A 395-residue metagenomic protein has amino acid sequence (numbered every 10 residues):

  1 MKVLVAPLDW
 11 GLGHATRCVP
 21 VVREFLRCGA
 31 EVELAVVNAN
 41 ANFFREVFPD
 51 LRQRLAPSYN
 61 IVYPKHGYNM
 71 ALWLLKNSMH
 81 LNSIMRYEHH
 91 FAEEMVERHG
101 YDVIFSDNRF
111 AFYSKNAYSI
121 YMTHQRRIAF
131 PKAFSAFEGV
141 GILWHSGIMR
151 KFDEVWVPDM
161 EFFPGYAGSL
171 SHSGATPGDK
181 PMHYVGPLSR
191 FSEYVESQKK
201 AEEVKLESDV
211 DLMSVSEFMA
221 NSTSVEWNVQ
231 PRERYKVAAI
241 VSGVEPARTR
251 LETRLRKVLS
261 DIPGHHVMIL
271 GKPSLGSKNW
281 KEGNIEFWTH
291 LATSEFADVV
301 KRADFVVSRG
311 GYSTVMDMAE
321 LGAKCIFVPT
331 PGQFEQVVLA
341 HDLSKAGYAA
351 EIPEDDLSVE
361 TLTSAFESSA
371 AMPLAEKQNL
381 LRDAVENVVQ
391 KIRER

Functional and structural regions predicted by a protein language model:
P7-V19, E245-T249: A short, glycine/small-residue-rich beta-strand->loop->alpha-helix junction that serves as a flexible
D9, R27-S78, E286-F287: Conserved nucleotide-sugar phosphate-binding/catalytic loop shared by glycosyltransferases and other
A15-F25, N40: Short amphipathic alpha-helix
N69-A111: Conserved nucleotide-sugar donor-binding subdomain of glycosyltransferases
N116-V185: Active-site-proximal region of nucleotide-activated glycan assembly enzymes, centered on histidine/acidic-rich loops
H172, P187-F305, D355: Donor-nucleotide binding loops and adjacent catalytic segments primarily of GT-B fold Leloir glycosyltransferases
V210, S364-R395: C-terminal amphipathic helix plus adjacent low-complexity, charged tail appended to glycosyltransferase catalytic
E295-V338: A donor-sugar binding/catalytic signature common to diverse glycosyltransferases and related nucleotide-sugar
